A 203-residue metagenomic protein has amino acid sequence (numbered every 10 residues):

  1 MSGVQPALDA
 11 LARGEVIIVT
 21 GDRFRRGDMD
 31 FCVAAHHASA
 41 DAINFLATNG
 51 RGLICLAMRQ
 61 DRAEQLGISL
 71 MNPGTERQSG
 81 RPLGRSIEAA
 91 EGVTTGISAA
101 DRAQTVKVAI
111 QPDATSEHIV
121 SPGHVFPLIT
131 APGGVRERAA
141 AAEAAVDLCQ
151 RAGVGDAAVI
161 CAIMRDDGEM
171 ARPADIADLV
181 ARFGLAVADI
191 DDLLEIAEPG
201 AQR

Functional and structural regions predicted by a protein language model:
M1-R203: Catalytic domains of riboflavin
